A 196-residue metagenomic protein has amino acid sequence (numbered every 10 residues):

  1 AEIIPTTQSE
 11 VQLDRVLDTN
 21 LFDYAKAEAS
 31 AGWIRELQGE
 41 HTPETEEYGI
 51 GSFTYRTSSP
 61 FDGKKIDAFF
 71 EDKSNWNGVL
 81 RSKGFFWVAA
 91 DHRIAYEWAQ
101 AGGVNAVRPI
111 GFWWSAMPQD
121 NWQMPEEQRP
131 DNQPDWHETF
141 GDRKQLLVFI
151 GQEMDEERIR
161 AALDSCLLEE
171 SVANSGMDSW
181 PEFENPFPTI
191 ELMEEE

Functional and structural regions predicted by a protein language model:
A1-G141, Q145, E156, S165-C166 (+1 more regions): C-terminal accessory "lid"/substrate-recognition subdomains
Q152: His/Asp/Glu-rich metal/cofactor-coordinating catalytic motifs and the adjacent surface-exposed loops that frame enzyme
I159-A161: Edge beta-strands of jelly-roll/beta-sandwich modules across compartments, strongly enriched in secreted/luminal
